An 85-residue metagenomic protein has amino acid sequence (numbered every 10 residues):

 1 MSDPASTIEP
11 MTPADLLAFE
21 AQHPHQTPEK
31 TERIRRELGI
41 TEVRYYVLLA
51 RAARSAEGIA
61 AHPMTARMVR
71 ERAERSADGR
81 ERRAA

Functional and structural regions predicted by a protein language model:
S2-D15: Short, Lys/Arg-enriched anionic-surface-contact patches
S2-P4, E71, E81-A85: Long, charge-rich, low-complexity intrinsically disordered regions
A14-A73: Amphipathic, hydrophobic secondary-structure cores in small proteins
A77-D78: Charged, low-complexity regulatory segments of eukaryotic nuclear chromatin/transcription proteins
